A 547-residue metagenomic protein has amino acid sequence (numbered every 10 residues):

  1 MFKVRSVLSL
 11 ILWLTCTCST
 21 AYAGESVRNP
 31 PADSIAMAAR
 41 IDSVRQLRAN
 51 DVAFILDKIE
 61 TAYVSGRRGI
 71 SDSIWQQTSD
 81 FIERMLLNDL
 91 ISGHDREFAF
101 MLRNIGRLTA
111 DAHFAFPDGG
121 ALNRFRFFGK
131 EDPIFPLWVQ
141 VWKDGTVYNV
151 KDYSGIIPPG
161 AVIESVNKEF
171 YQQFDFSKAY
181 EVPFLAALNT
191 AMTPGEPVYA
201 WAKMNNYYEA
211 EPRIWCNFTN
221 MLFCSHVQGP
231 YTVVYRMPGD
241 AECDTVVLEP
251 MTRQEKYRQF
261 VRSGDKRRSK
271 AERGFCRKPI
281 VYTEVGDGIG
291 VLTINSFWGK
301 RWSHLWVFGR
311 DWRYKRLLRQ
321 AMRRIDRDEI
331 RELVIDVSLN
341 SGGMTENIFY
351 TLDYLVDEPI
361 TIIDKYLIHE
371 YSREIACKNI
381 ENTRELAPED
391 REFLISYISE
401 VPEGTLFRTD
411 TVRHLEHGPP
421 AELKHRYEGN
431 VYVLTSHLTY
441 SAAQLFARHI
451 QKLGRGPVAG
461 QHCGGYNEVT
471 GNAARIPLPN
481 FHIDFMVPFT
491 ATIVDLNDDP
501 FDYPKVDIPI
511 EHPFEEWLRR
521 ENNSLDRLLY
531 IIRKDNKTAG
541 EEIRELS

Functional and structural regions predicted by a protein language model:
M1-S26, S547: Bacterial Sec-dependent N-terminal signal peptides
A23-L333, V337-I368, I375-E385, N430 (+6 more regions): Flexible, low-complexity junctional segments that flank or bridge functional domains
D57, E416-H417, Q444: Residues that scaffold, gate, or flank divalent-cation-dependent active/transport sites
W215-C216, E392-G429: Alpha-helix-centered segments that form part of catalytic cores
G309-R313, T409-T411, S436: Short, flexible loop segments at the rims of nucleotide/cofactor-binding pockets, characterized by
Y366-R373, K378-Y397, D410-L415: Divalent cation-coordinating acidic motifs and surrounding scaffolds that mediate Ca2+/Mg2+/Mn2+/Zn2+-dependent binding
F393-D410, P488-P509: Extended, charge-rich low-complexity interaction segments
N430-K452, G456-Y466: Extended C-terminal subregions enriched in glycine
